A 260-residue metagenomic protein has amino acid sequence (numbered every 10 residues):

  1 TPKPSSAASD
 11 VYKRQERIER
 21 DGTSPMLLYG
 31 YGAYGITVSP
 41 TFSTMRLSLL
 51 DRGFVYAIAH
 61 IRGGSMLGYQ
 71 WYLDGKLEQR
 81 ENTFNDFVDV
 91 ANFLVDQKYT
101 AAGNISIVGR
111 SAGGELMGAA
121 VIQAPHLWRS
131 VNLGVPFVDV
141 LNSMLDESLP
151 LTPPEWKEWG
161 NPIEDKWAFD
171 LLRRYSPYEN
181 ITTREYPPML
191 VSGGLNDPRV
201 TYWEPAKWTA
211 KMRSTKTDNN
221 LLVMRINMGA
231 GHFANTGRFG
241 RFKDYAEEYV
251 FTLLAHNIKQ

Functional and structural regions predicted by a protein language model:
T1-A8, Y12: Single conserved hydrophobic/aromatic residue that forms the stacking wall/gate of nucleotide- or nucleobase-binding
D10-G22, Y178-T182: Short beta-strand-to-loop junctions in surface cap/lid or active-site-entrance loops
K13, Y29-G30, V108, S192: Short hydrophobic segments within beta-strands
D21-G32: Short beta-strand element of the alpha/beta-hydrolase
I36-V38: Conserved HGGG/HGGXW glycine-rich cap/lid loop of the alpha/beta-hydrolase fold
P40-A59: Short amphipathic alpha-helix adjacent to the substrate-entry channel of hydrolases
I58-Q260: Active-site-proximal cap/loop segments of hydrolase catalytic domains
